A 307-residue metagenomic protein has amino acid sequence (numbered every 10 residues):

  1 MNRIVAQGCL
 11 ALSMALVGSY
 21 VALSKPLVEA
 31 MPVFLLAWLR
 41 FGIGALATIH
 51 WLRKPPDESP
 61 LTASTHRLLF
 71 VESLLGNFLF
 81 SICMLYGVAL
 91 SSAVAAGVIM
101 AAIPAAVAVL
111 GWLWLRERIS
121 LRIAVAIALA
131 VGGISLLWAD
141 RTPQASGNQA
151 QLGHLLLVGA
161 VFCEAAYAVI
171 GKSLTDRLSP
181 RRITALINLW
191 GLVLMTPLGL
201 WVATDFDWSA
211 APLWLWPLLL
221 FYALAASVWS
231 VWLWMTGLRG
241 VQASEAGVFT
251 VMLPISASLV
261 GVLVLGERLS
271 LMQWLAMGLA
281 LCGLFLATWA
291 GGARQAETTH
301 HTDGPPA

Functional and structural regions predicted by a protein language model:
M1-W38, S146-S173, L194-P197, T298-A307: Glycine-/small-residue-enriched transmembrane alpha-helix faces in small-molecule transporters and effluxers
N2-Q7, A30-F34, W38, L61-R67 (+3 more regions): Juxtamembrane helix-entry segments on the extracytoplasmic side of multipass membrane proteins
M14-G18, E72-S81, I103-P104, W138 (+6 more regions): Transmembrane alpha-helical core positions of polytopic small-molecule transporters
L16-V21, I49-M100, L136, A223-V241: Specific transmembrane alpha-helical segments of multi-pass solute transporters/efflux pumps, especially DMT/EamA
E29-L79, A106-L110, F162-I170, A185-A203 (+4 more regions): Transmembrane alpha-helices of multi-pass small-molecule transport proteins
A37-L39, N77, S81, A93-A102 (+2 more regions): Helix-helix packing/entry segments at the starts of transmembrane helices
G42, T48, L110, I119-R141 (+4 more regions): Hydrophobic transmembrane alpha-helices of multi-pass small-molecule transport proteins
S64-E72, I119-V131, L178-N188: Cytoplasmic-side transmembrane-helix entry/capping segments in multi-pass membrane proteins
